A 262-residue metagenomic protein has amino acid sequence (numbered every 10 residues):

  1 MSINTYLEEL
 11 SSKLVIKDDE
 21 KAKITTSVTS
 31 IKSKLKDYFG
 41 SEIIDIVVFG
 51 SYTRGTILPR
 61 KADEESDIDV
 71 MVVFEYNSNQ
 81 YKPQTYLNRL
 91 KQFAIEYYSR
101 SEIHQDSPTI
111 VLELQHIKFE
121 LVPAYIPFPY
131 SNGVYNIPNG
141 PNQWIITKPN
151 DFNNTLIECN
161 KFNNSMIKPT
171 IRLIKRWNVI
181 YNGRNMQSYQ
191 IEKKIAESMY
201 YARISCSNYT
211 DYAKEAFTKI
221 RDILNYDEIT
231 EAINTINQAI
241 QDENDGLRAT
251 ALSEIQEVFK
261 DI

Functional and structural regions predicted by a protein language model:
M1-E65, N77-Y81, E197: N-terminal regions immediately upstream of nucleotidyltransferase
E20-K23, S27, Y81-L90, M166 (+1 more regions): Short amphipathic alpha-helical segments
L35-F39, Q84-N136: Conserved catalytic core of two-metal-ion nucleotidyltransferases
E65-F74, P149-N154: Glycine-rich, often proline-containing surface loops adjacent to acidic residues and nearby aromatics that form
I68-F93: A broadly used, surface-exposed interaction patch
N132-I174: A structural motif
M166-I262: Conserved nucleotidyltransferase catalytic core and NTase-mimicking acidic/glycine-rich helix/loop elements in nucleic
